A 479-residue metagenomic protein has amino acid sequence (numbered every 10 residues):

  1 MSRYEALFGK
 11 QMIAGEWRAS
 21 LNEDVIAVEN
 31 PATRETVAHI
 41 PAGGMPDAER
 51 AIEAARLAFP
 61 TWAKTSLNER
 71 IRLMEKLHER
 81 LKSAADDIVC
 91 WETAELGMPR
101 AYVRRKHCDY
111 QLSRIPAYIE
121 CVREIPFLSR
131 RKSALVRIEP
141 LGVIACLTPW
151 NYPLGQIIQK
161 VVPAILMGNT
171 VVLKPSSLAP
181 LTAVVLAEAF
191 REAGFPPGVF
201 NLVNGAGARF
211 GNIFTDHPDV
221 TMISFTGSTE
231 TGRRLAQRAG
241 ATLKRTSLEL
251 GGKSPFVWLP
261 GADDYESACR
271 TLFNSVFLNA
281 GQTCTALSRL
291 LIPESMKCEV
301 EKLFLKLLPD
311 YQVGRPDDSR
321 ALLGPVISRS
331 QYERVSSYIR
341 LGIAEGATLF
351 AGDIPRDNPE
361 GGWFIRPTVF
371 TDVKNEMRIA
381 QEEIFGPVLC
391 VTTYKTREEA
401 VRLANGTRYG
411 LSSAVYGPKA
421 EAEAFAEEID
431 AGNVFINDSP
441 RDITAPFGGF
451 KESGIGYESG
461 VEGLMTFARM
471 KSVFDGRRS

Functional and structural regions predicted by a protein language model:
M1-K132, I327: N-terminal Rossmann-like NAD(P)+-binding subdomain of aldehyde/semialdehyde dehydrogenases
T33-H39, V220, V257, D357-E360 (+1 more regions): Conserved C-terminal structural/oligomerization subdomain of aldehyde/semialdehyde dehydrogenase
R34, R70, E92, G168 (+8 more regions): Residue-level signal for inorganic ion chemistry
F59, A63, H78-A85, V89 (+18 more regions): Structural signal for hydrophobic packing residues in well-ordered secondary-structure cores of soluble enzyme domains
K76, R131-A134, G352-P359, P440: Short, solvent-exposed loop/turn elements at beta->coil junctions and helix N-caps that rim active or binding pockets
P126-S267, Y394: Rossmann-like NAD(P) dinucleotide-binding subdomain of oxidoreductase/dehydrogenase enzymes
T170-V172, L349, N433: A short hydrophobic/small-residue beta-strand
E230-K374, I436: ALDH superfamily catalytic-core signature
